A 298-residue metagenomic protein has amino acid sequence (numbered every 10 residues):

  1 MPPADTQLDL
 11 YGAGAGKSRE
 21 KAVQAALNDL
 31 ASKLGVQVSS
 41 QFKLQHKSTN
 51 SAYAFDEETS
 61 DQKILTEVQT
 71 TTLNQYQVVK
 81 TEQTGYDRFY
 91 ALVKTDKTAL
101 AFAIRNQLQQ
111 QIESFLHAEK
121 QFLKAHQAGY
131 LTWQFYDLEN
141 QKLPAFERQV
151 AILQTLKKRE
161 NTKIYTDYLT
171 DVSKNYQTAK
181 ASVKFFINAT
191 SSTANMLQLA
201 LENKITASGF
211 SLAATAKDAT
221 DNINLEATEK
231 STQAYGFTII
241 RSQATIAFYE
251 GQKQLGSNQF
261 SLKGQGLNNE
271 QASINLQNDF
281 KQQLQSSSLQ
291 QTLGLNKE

Functional and structural regions predicted by a protein language model:
M1-E298: Domain-level marker for long, solvent-exposed, non-transmembrane regions
